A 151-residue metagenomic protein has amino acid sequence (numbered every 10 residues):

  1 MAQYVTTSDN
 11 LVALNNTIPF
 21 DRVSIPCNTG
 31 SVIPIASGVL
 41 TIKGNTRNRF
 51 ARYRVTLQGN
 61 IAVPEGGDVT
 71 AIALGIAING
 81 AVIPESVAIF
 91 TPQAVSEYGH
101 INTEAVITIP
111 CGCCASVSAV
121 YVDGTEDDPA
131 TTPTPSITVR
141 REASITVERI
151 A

Functional and structural regions predicted by a protein language model:
M1-A151: Extracellular jelly-roll beta-sandwich "head" domains, especially the C-terminal globular C1q domain
